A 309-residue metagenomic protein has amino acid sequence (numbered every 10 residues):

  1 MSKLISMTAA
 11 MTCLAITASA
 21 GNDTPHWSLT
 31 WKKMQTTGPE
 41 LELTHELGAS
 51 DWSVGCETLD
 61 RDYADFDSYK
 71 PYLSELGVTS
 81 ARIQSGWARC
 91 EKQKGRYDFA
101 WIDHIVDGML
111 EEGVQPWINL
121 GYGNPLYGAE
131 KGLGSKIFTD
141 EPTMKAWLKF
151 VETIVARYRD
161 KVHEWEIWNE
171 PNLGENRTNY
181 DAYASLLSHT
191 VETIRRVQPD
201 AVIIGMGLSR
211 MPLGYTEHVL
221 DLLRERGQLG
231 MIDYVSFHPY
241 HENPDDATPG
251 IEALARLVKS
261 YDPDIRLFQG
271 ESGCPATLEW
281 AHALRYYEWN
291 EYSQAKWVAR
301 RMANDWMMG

Functional and structural regions predicted by a protein language model:
S2-A10: Sec-dependent signal peptide recognition, specifically the positively charged N-region followed immediately by
M11-S19: Hydrophobic h-region of N-terminal signal peptides that target proteins for export in Gram-negative bacteria
A20-S80, K92, D107-E111, Q115 (+1 more regions): N-terminal carbohydrate-binding accessory modules
V54, I167, L267-F268: Residue-level marker for buried hydrophobic side chains located in beta-strands that build the well-ordered beta-sheet
V54-G55, I204-M206, S236-F237: Short catalytic-loop micro-motif centered on adjacent basic/acidic residues
F66-D67, D98-I102, A184-S188, T216-H218 (+2 more regions): Well-ordered, non-membrane alpha-helical segments in soluble/globular domains
L73-I232, E242: Substrate-binding cleft and catalytic face of glycoside hydrolase catalytic domains, especially the flexible beta-alpha
Y240-G309: Catalytic-core region of carbohydrate-active enzymes that cleave or remodel glycosidic bonds
